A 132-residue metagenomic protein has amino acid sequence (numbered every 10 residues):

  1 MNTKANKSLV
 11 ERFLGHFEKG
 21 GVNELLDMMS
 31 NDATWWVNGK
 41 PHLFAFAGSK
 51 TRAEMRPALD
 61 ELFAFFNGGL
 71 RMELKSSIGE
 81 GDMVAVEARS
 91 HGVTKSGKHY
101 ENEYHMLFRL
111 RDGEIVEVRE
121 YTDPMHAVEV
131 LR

Functional and structural regions predicted by a protein language model:
M1-A5, D60-R132: A beta-strand edge to alpha-helix "cap/lid" segment located at domain peripheries
M1-N31, E129-R132: Short, low-complexity N-terminal intrinsically disordered segments enriched in polar/charged residues
V10-F13, E24-L26, A33, M55 (+3 more regions): Hydrophobic pocket/interface hotspot
E11-G20, L43-F46, E61-F65, E87: Short, mixed-charge, low-aromatic patches
H16, W35, V93: Short glycine- and Lys/Arg-enriched binding-loop motifs that mark or flank ligand-binding interfaces
N23, H42, Y100: Short, flexible micro-motifs
S30-E80: A solvent-exposed, acidic/Ser-Thr-rich amphipathic alpha-helical stretch
